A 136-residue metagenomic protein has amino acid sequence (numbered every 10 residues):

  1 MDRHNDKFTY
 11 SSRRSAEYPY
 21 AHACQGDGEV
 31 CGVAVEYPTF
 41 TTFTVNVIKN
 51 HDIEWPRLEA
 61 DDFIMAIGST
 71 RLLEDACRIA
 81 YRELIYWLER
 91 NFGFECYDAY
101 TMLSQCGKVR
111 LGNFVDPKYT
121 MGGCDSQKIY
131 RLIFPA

Functional and structural regions predicted by a protein language model:
M1-K49, R82, E89, C96-Y97 (+3 more regions): Glycine-rich anion/phosphate-binding loop at the beta-strand->alpha-helix junction
K49-M102: A hydrophobic, small-residue-rich beta->alpha segment in the mid-to-C-terminal subdomain of diverse proteins
